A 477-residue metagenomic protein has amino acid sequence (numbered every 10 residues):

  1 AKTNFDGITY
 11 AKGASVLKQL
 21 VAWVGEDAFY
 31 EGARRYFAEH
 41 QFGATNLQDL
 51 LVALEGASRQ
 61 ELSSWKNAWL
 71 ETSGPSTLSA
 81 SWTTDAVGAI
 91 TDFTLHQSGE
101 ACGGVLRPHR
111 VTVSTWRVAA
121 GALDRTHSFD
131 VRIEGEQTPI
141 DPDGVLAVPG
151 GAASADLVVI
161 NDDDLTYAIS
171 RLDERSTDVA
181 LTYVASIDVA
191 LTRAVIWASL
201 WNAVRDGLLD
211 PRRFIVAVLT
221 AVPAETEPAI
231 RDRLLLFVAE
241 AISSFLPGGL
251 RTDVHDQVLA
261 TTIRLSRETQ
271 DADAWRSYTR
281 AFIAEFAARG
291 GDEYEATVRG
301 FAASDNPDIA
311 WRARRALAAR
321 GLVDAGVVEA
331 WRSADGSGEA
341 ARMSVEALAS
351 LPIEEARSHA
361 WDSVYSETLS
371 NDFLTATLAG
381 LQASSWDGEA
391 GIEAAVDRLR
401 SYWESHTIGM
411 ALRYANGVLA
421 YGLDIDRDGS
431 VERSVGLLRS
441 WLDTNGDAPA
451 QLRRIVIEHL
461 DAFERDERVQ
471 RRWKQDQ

Functional and structural regions predicted by a protein language model:
A1-T9: Metalloprotease/metallohydrolase-associated module, dominated by Zn2+-dependent proteases
K2, R35-Y36: A short, structure-level motif marking secondary-structure boundaries and short turns
N4, L17-K18: Alpha-helical hydrophobic/aromatic positions enriched in membrane-embedded helices and signal peptides
I8, G13-V16, D27-E31, A38-Q477: Non-catalytic accessory/interaction domains
V21-E26: Acidic, glycine-rich low-complexity/disordered segments
